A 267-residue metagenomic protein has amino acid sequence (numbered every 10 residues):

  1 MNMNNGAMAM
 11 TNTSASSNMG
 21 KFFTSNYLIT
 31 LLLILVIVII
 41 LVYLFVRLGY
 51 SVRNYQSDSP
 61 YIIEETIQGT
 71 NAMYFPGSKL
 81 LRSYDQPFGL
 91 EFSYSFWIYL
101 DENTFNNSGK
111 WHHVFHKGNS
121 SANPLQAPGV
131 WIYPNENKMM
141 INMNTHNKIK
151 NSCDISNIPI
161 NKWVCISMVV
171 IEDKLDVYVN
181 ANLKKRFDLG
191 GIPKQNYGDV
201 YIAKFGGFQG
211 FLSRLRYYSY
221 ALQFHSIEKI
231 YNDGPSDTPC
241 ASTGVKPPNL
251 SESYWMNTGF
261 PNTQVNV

Functional and structural regions predicted by a protein language model:
M1-V267: Extracellular glycan-associated modules
